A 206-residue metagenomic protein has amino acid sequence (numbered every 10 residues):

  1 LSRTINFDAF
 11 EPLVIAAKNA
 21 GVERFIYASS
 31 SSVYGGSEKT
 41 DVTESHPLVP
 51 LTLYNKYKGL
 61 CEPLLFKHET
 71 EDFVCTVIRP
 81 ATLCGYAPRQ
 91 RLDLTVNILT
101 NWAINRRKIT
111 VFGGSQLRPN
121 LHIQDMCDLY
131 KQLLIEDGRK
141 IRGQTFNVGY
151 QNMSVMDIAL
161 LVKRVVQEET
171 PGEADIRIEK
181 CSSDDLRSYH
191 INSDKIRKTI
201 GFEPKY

Functional and structural regions predicted by a protein language model:
L1-I5: NAD(P)H-binding glycine-rich loop region in Rossmannoid oxidoreductase-like domains and their noncatalytic homologs
F7-L13, V22, N55-L65: Conserved catalytic Lys-bearing alpha helix of Rossmann-like short-chain dehydrogenase/reductases
E11-L53: Conserved Rossmann-fold NAD(P)-dependent oxidoreductase catalytic core, especially the SDR/UDP-sugar
S29-S30, R79-P80, C84: Conserved SDR Rossmann-fold cofactor-binding beta-strand/turn motif
G36, V49-R79, I104-N105: Active-site Tyr-X1-5-Lys
K39, P50-Y57, P80, P88 (+2 more regions): The catalytic Tyr-centered alpha-helix of NAD(P)H-dependent dehydrogenases
R106-R107, V111-Y206: C-terminal substrate-binding subdomain of Rossmann-fold SDR/epimerase-dehydratase oxidoreductases
